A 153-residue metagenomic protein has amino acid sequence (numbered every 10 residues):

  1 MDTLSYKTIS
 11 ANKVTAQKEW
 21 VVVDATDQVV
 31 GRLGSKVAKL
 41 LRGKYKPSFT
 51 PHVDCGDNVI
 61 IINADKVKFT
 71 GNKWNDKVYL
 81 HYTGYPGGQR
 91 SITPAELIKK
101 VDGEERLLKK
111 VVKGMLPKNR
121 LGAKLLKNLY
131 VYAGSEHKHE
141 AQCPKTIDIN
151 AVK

Functional and structural regions predicted by a protein language model:
M1-K109, R120, E140-K153: Ribosome large-subunit tunnel/peptidyl-transferase-proximal elements
G122-Y132: C-terminal structural segments of small proteins and small subunits
V131-E140: Short, highly charged C-terminal tails/helix-capping segments
